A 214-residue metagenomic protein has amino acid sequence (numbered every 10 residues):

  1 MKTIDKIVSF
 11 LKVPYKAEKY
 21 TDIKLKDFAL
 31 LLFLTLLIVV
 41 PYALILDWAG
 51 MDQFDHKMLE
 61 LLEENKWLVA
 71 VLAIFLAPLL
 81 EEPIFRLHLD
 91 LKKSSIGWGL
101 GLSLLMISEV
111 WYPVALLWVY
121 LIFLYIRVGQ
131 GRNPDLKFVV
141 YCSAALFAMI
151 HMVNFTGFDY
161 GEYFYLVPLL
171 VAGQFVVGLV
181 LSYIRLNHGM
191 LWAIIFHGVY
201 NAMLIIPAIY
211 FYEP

Functional and structural regions predicted by a protein language model:
M1-A29: N-terminal juxtamembrane cytosolic/stromal segments of multi-pass membrane proteins
K24-V39, W98-G101, V140-L146: Alpha-helical transmembrane segments
D27-L32, A70, I74, L166-V167: Residue-level signature of transmembrane alpha-helical cores of multipass secondary-active transporters and flippases
T35, V39, V69, G173-Q174 (+1 more regions): Transmembrane alpha-helical core positions of polytopic small-molecule transporters
T35-M51: Alpha-helical transmembrane segments of multi-pass membrane proteins
D52-V69: Perimembrane loop-to-helix junctions flanking transmembrane segments
A73-L79, P83-P214: Transmembrane helix-loop-helix hairpins at the membrane interface of multi-pass integral membrane proteins
